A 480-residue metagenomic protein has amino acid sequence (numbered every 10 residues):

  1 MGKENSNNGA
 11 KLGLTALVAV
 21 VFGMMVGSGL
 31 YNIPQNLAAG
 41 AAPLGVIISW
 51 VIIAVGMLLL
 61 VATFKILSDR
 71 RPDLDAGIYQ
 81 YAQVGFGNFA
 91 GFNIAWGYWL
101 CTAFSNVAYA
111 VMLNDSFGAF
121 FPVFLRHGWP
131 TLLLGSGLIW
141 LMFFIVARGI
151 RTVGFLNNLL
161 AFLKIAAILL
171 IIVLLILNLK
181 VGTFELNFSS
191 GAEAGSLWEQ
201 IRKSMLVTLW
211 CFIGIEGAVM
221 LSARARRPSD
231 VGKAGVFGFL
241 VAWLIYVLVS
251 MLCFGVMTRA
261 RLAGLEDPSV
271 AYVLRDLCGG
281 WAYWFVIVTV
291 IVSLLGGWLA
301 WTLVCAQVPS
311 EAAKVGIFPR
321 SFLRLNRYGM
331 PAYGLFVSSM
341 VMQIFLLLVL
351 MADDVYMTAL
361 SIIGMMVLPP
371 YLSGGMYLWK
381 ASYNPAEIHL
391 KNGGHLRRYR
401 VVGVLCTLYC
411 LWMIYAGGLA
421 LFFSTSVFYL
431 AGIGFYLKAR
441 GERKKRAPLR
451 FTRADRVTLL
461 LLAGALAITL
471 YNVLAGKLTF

Functional and structural regions predicted by a protein language model:
K3-G9, I47, F124-L133, N158 (+2 more regions): Helix-loop-helix junctions that connect adjacent transmembrane segments in multi-pass membrane transporters
N8-T15, F22, I33-W129, L134 (+1 more regions): Extracellular loop-to-transmembrane helix junctions
G9, L14, S136, R227-P228 (+4 more regions): Loop-to-transmembrane helix boundary motifs in multi-pass membrane proteins
A16-V18, V51-I52, F120-T152, I168-I172 (+4 more regions): Transmembrane alpha-helical segments of multi-pass small-molecule transport proteins
A38-A42, V46, D115-T131, R151-A161 (+5 more regions): Transmembrane helix-loop boundary segments of multi-pass membrane transporters
Y79-Q83, G87, A119-F124, V236-L299 (+1 more regions): TM-loop-TM module centered on a large, flexible mid-protein loop between adjacent transmembrane helices in multi-pass
F117, P130-V181, G195, G235-F239 (+3 more regions): Membrane-interface loop-to-helix entry segments
L325, Y371-G464: C-terminal membrane-solvent junction of multi-pass transporters and transport-like membrane proteins
